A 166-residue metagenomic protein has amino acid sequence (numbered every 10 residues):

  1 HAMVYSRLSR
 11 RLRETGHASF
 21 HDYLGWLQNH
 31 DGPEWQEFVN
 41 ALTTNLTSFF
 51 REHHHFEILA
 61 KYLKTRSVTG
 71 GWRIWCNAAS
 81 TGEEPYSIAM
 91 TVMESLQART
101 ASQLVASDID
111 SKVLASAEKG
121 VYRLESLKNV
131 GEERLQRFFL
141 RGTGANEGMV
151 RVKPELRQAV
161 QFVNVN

Functional and structural regions predicted by a protein language model:
H1-W75: Conserved AdoMet
R10, E94, S111: Active-site micro-motifs of SAM-dependent methyltransferase domains
H17, Q97-A98: Helix N-cap/coil-helix junction residues
I58-L63, P85-S95, E118: Short, well-ordered amphipathic alpha-helices
T69-S87, A101-V105: Conserved class I S-adenosyl-L-methionine
A98-N166: Extended basic-aromatic, gly/pro-enriched interface segments that bind polyanionic ligands
